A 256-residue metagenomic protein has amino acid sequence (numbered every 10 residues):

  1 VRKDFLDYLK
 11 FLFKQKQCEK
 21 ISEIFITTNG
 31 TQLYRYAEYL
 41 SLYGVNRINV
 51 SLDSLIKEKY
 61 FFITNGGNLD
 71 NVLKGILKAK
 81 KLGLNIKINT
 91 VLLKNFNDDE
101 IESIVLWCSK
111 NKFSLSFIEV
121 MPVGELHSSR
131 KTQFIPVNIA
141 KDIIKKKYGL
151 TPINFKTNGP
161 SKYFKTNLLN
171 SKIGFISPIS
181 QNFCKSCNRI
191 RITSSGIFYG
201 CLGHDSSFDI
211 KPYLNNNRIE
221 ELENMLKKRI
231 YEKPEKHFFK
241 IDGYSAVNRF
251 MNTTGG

Functional and structural regions predicted by a protein language model:
V1-I118: Radical SAM/AdoMet-radical enzyme domain recognition
L106, K110, V120-G256: Auxiliary Fe-S-binding modules of radical SAM enzymes
